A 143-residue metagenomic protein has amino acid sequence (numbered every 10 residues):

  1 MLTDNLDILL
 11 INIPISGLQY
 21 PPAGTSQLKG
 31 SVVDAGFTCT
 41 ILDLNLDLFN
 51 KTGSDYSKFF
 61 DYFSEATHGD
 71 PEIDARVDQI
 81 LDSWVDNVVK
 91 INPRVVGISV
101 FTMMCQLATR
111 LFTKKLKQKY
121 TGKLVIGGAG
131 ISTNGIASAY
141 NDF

Functional and structural regions predicted by a protein language model:
L2-I8, N92: A short, charged/proline- and glycine-enriched loop that marks the coil->beta-strand transition at the N-terminal
L6-G17: Nucleotide-activated donor-dependent transferases that construct or modify glycoconjugates
S16-T25: Glycine- and acidic-residue-enriched helix-capping/strand-helix junction motifs
Y20, N50-G53, I136: Short Asp/Glu-rich motifs
G24, L28-V32, L44-L46, I73-F143: Glycine-rich beta-alpha loop elements in corrinoid/cobalamin-binding modules across cobalamin-dependent enzymes
T38-F49: A short beta-strand-loop structural module common to alpha/beta enzyme folds
L48-V77: Charged, often glycine-rich, active-site loop that binds/positions anionic groups
